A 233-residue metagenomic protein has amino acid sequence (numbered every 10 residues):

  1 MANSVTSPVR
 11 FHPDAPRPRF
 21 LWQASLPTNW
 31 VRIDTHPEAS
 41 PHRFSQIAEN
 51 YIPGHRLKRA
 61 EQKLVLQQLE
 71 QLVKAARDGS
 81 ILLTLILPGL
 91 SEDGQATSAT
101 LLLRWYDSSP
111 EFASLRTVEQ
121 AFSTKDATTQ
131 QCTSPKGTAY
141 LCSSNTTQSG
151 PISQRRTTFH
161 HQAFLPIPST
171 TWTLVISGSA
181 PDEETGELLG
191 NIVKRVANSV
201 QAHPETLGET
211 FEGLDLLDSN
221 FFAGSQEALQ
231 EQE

Functional and structural regions predicted by a protein language model:
M1-H161, I167-E233: N-terminal targeting sequences that direct proteins away from the cytosol to non-cytosolic compartments
